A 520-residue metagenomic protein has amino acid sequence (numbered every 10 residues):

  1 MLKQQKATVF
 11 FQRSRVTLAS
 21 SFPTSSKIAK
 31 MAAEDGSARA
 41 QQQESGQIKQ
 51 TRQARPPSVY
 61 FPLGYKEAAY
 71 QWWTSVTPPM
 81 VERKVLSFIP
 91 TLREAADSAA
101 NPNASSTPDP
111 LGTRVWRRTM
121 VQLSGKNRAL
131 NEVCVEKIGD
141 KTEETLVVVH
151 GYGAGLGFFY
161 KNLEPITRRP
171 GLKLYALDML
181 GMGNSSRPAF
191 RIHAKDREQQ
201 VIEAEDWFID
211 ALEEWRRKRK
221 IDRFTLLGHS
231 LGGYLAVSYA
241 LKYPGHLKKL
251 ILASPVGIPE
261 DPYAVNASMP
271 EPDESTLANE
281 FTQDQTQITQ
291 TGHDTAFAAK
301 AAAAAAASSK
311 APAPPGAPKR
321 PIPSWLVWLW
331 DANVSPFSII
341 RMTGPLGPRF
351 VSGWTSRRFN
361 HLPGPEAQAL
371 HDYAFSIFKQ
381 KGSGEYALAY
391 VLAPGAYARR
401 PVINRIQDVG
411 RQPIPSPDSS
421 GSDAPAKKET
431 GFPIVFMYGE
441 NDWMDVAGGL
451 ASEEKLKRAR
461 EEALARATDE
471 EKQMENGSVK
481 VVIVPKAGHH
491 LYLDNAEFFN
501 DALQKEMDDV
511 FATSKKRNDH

Functional and structural regions predicted by a protein language model:
M1-T107: N-terminal targeting or regulatory segments adjacent to alpha/beta-hydrolase or S9 domains
A32-V81, E143, E198-D210, R217 (+3 more regions): Flexible "cap/lid" subdomain of the alpha/beta-hydrolase fold that forms the substrate-access gate
W73, V85, I89-T91, D109-G112 (+2 more regions): Short beta-strand-to-loop junctions in surface cap/lid or active-site-entrance loops
K126-A194, V201, H229-L231, K242: Conserved HGGG/HGGXW glycine-rich cap/lid loop of the alpha/beta-hydrolase fold
G153, M179-G183, G257, D442-W443 (+1 more regions): Alpha/beta-hydrolase active-site loop signature
R219-L231, L235-A236: Alpha/beta-hydrolase fold nucleophile elbow
W443-A447, A465, D469-Q473, V481-A502 (+1 more regions): Catalytic histidine-centered segment of alpha/beta-hydrolase-like enzymes
D508-H520: Alpha/beta-hydrolase-fold serine-hydrolase catalytic core, especially in secreted/extracellular enzymes
